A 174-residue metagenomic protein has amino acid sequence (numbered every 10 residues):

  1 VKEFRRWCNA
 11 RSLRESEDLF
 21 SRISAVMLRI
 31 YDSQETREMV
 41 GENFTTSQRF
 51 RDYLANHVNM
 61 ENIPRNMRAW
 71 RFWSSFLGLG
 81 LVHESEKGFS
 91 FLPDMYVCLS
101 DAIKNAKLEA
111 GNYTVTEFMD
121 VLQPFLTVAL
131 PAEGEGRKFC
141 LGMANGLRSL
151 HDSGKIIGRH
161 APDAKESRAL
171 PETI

Functional and structural regions predicted by a protein language model:
V1-I174: Donor-sugar nucleotide-binding helix/loop cap in glycosyltransferases
